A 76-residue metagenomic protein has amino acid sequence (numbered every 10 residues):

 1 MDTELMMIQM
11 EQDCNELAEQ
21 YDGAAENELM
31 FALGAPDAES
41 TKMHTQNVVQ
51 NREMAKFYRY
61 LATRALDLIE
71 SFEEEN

Functional and structural regions predicted by a protein language model:
M1-E4: Short, charge-rich amphipathic alpha-helices with coiled-coil/heptad character
M6-Q12, E16-E74: Short, charge-rich amphipathic interface segments used for partner binding and complex assembly
